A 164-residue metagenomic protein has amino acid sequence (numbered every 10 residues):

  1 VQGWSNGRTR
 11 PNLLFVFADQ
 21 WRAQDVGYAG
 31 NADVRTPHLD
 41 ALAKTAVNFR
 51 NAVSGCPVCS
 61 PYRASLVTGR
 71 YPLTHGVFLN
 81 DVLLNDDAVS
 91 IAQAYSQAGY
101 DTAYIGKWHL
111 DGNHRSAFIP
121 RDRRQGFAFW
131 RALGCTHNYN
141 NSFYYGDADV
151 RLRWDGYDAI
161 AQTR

Functional and structural regions predicted by a protein language model:
V1-R164: Formylglycine-dependent sulfatase
